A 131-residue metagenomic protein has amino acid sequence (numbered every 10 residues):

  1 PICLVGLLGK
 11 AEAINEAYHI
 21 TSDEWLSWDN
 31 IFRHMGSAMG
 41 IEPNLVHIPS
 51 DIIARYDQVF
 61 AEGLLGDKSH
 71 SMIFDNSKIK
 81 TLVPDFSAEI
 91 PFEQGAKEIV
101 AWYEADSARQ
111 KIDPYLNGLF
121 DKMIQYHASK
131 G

Functional and structural regions predicted by a protein language model:
P1-L8, M35, I99-Y103: Hydrophobic "lid"/C-terminal helical patch of Rossmann-like NAD(P)-dependent dehydrogenase/epimerase domains
K10-A11, L82, W102-D106: Generic structural signal for alpha-helix termini and adjacent loop/cap motifs
K10-L65, N76, E98, H127-G131: Mid/C-terminal beta-alpha module of Rossmann-like enzyme folds, strongest in SDR-family dehydrogenases/epimerases
W25, I73, E89: Short aromatic/basic micro-patch
A38, L82-D85: Alpha-helical structural context
S69: A conserved catalytic-core signature of glycosyltransferases
I90-G131: Amphipathic terminal alpha-helices
